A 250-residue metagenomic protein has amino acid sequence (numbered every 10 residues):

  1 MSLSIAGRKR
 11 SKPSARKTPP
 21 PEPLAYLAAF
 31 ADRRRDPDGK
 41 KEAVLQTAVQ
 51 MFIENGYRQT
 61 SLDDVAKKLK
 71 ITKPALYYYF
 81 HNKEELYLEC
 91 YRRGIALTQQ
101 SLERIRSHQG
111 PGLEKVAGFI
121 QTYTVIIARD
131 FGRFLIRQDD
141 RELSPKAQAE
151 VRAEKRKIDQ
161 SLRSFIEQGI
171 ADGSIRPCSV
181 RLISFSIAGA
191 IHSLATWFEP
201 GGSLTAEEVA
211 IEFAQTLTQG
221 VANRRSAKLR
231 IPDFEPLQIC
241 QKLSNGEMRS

Functional and structural regions predicted by a protein language model:
M1-G39, A227-S250: N-terminal intrinsically disordered/low-complexity leader segments
S4-A6, T122-T124, R176-T196, E208-G220 (+1 more regions): Hydrophobic alpha-helical segments that form the core of small-molecule binding pockets and/or dimer interfaces
G39, A43, T47, M51-E85 (+1 more regions): Helix-turn-helix
K40, K83, C90, G94 (+8 more regions): Hydrophobic/aromatic residues within well-ordered alpha-helical segments
E54-R58, H108-Q109, D130, D172: Short coil/turn segments at alpha/beta junctions that flank glycine-rich nucleotide-binding fingerprints
E89, E103-R129, S184-I187, D233-F234: Hydrophobic alpha-helical connector segments
A96-Q99, I126, K146-D172, R181-F185 (+1 more regions): Amphipathic alpha-helical packing segments from all-alpha helical-bundle domains
K115, I127-K146, R163, L194-T196 (+1 more regions): Amphipathic alpha-helical segments used for helix-helix packing
